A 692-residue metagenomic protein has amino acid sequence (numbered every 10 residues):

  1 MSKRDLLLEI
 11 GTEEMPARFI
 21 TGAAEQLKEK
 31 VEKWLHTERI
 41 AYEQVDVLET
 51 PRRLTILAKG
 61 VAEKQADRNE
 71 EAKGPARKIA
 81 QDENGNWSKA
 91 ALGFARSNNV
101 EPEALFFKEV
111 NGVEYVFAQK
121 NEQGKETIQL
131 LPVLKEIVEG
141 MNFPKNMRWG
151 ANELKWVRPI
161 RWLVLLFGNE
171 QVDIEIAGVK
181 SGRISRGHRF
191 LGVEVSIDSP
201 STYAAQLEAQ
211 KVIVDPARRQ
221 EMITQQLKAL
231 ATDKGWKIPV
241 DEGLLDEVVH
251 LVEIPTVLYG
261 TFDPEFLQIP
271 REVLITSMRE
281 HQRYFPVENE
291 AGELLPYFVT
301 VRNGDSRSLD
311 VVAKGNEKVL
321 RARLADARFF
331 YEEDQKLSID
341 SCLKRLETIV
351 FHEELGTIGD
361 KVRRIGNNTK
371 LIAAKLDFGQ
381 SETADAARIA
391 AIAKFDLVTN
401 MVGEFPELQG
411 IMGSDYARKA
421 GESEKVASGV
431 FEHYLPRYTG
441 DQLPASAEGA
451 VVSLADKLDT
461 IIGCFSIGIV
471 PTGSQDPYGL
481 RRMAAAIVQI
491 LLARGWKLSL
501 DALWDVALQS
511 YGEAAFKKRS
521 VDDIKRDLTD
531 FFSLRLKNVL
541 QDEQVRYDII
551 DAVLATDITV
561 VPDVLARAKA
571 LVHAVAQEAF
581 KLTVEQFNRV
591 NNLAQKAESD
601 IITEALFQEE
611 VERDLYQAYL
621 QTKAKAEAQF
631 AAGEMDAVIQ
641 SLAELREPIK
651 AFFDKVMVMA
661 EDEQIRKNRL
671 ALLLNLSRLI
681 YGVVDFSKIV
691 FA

Functional and structural regions predicted by a protein language model:
M1-A692: Amphipathic alpha-helical "coupling" segments that flank catalytic cores
